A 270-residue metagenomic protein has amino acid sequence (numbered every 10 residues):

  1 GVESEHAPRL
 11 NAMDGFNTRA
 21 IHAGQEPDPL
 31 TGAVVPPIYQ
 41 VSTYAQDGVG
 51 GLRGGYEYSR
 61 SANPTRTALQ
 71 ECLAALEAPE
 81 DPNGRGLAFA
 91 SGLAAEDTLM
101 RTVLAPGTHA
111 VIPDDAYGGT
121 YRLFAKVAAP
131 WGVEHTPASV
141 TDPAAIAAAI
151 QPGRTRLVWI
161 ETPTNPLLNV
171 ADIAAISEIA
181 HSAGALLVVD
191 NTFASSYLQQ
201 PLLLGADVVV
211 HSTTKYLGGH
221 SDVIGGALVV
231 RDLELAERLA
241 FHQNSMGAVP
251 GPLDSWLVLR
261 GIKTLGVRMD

Functional and structural regions predicted by a protein language model:
G1, H6-A12, A110, L217 (+1 more regions): A subset of signal/propeptide-processing and intrinsically disordered low-complexity segments in secreted/extracellular
E3, P8-T65, E71-A75: N-terminal "arm"/small-domain region of PLP-dependent enzymes with the aminotransferase-like
H22, L76, D81-D270: Conserved PLP-enzyme active-site core in the AAT-like
R66-T67, A88: Extended, compositionally biased flexible segments
A68-L69, D142: Short, well-ordered amphipathic alpha-helical segments that serve as non-catalytic structural scaffolds within diverse
